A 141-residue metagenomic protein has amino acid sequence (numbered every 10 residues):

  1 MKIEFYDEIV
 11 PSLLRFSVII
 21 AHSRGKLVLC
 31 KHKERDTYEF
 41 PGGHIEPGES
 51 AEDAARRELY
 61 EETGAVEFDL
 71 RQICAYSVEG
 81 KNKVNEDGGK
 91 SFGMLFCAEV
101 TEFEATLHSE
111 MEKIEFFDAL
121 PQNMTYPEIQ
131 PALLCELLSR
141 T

Functional and structural regions predicted by a protein language model:
M1-V18: Acidic, metal-coordinating catalytic segment for phosphate/diphosphate chemistry, firing primarily on the Nudix
L14-F16, H22, K33-R35, F40 (+2 more regions): Short connector loops at helix/strand junctions that flank enzyme active sites, especially segments positioning acidic
I19-A21, L29, A98, F116: Conserved hydrophobic "DFG−1" position in protein kinase catalytic cores
H22-E61: Conserved Nudix-box catalytic region and its N-terminal flanking loop in Nudix hydrolases and closely related
L27-V28, T101-L107: Short helix-loop capping/hinge motifs at secondary-structure junctions, enriched in acidic/polar residues
V66-A75: A short coil-to-beta-strand element that immediately follows conserved catalytic motifs
Y76-E104: Active-site-adjacent beta-strand/loop module that shapes the phosphate/pyrophosphate-binding cleft
M94-C97, A105-R140: NUDIX/MutT-family hydrolases
